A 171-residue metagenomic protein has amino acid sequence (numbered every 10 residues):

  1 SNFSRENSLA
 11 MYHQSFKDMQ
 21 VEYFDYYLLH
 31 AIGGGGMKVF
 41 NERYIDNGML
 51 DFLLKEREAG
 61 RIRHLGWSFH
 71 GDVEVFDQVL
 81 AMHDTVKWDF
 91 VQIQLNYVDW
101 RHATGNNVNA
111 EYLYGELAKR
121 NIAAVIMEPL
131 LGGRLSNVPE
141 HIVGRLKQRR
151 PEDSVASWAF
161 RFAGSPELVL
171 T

Functional and structural regions predicted by a protein language model:
S1-L9, H30-G33: Structural motif corresponding to the early beta-alpha repeats
R5, F16-M19, P151, V155: Short linear sequence motifs
R5-A10, K38-E42: Short, conserved acidic/polar surface loops in the N-terminal third of protein domains
S8-Y27, L54-A59: CE4/NodB-like, metal-dependent polysaccharide N-deacetylase domain that modifies extracellular/periplasmic N-acetylated
A31-T171: Beta/alpha (TIM)-barrel catalytic core signal, keyed to glycine-rich beta->alpha loops juxtaposed to Asp/Glu that bind
